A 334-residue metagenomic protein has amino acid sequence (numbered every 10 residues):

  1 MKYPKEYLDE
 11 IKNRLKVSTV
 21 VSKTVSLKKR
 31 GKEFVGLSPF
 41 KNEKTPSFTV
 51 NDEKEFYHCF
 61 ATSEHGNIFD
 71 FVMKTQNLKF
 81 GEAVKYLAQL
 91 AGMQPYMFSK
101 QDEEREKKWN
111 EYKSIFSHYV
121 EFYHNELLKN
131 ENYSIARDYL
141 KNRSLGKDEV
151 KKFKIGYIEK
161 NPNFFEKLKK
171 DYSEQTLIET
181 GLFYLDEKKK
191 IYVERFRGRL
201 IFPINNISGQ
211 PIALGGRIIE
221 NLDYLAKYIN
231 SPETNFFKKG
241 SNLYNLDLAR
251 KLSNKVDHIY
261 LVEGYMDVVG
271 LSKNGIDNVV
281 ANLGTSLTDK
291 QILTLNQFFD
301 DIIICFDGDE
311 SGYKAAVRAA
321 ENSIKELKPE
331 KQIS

Functional and structural regions predicted by a protein language model:
M1-Q101: N-terminal structured subdomain of primase-like DNA metabolism proteins
I11-R14, D102-Y112, K129-S134, K154-E159 (+2 more regions): Conserved phosphate/pyrophosphate-binding and hydrolysis machinery centered on Walker-type P-loop NTPases, extending
R30, E104-E111, H118, E159-I302 (+1 more regions): Phosphate-handling DNA/RNA-contact segment within nucleic-acid enzymes
E33-G36, K85-A91, F98-R105, V150-N163 (+2 more regions): Short linear loop/turn motifs
N67-I68, I276-N278, F299-D301, P329-I333: Short glycine-/polar-rich loops that comprise or flank the Walker A/P-loop and associated switch/sensor motifs
E82-I135: Conserved active-site segments centered on acidic
G308-E321, K328-K331: Phosphate/diphosphate-binding loops
